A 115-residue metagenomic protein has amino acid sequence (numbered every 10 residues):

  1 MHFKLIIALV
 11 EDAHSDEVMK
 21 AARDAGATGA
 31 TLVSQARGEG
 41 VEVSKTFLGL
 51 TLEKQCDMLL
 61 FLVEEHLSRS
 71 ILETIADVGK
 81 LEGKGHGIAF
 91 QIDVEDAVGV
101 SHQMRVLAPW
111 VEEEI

Functional and structural regions predicted by a protein language model:
M1-I115: Positively charged, small/polar-rich N-terminal and surface patches that mediate targeting and assembly and bind
